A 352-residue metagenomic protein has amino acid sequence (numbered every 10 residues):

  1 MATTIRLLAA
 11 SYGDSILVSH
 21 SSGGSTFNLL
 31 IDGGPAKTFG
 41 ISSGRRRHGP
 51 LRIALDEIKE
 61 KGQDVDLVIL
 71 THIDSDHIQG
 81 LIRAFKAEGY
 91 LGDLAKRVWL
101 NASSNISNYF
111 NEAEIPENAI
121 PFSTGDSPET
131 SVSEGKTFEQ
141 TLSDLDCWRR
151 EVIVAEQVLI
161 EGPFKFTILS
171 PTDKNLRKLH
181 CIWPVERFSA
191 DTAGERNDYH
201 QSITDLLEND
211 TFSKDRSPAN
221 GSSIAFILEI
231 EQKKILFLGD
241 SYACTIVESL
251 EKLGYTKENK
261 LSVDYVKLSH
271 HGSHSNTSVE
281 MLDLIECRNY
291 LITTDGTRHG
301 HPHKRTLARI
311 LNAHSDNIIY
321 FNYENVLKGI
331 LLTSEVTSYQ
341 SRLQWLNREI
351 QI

Functional and structural regions predicted by a protein language model:
M1-R6, A10-D14, C244, E251-L253 (+3 more regions): C-terminal regulatory/interaction regions
A2, A87-K234, N317, N322-Y323 (+1 more regions): Flexible, acidic/histidine-containing loops and adjacent segments that form or flank the divalent-metal
A2-E60, P218-C244: Conserved beta-strand hairpin/beta-sheet module of binuclear metal-dependent hydrolase folds, prominently
Y12-D14, K37, I73-Q79, N105-S107 (+6 more regions): Active-site environment of divalent metal-dependent phosphoester hydrolases
N28-D32, D66-L70, W99-L100, T167 (+3 more regions): Structural recognition of the beta-strand scaffold that forms the well-ordered cores of secreted hydrolase catalytic
S43-V98, T256-S275, L284-R288: Active-site metal-binding motif and surrounding structural segment of the metallo-beta-lactamase
S170, L176, D210-T211, R216-S222 (+4 more regions): C-terminal functional module detector
F226-N276: Long, well-ordered mid-to-C-terminal structural blocks that present hydrophobic/aromatic surfaces
